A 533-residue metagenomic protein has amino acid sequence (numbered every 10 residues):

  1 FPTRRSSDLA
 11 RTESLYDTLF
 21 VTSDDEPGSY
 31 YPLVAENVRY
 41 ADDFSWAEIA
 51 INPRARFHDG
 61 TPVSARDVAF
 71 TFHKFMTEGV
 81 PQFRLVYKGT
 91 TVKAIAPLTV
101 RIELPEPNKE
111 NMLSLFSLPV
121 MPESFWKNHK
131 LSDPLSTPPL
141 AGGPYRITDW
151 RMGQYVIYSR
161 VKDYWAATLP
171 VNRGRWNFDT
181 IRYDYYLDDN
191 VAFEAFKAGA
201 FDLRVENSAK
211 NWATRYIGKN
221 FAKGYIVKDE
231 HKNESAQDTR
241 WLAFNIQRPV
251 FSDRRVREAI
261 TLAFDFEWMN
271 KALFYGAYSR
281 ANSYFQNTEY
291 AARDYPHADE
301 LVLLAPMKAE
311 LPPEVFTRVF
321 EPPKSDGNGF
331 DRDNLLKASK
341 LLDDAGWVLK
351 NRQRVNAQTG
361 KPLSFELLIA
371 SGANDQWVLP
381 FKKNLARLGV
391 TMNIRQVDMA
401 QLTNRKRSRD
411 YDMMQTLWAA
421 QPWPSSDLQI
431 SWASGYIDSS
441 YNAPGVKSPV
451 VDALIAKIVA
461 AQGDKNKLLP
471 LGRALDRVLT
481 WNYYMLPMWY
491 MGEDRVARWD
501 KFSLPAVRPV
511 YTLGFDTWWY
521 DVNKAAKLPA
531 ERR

Functional and structural regions predicted by a protein language model:
F1-A10, Y31-E36, T61, P107 (+5 more regions): A structural "hinge/loop" feature
F1-D42, A50, H73, L140: N-terminal lobe/hinge region of extracytoplasmic solute-binding protein
A10, L104, L140, R151-V156 (+5 more regions): Detector for C-terminal structural segments
V21-E26, F116-R182, L187-V191, A198 (+2 more regions): Gly/Pro-rich hinge or "lid" segments in bacterial periplasmic/extracellular proteins
E36-P81, I95, R101-E103, Y186 (+3 more regions): Aromatic- and charge-enriched surface segment that lines or borders ligand/interaction sites
A50, R84-K127, L135, P144-R151 (+2 more regions): Surface-exposed binding/hinge segments that line and control ligand-binding clefts or catalytic entry sites
N52, D133, Y164-I217, E258 (+4 more regions): Ligand-site clamp/hinge motif
T91-A94, T148-S159, D184-R248, R255-A259 (+3 more regions): Extracellular/periplasmic solute-recognition and catalytic clefts
